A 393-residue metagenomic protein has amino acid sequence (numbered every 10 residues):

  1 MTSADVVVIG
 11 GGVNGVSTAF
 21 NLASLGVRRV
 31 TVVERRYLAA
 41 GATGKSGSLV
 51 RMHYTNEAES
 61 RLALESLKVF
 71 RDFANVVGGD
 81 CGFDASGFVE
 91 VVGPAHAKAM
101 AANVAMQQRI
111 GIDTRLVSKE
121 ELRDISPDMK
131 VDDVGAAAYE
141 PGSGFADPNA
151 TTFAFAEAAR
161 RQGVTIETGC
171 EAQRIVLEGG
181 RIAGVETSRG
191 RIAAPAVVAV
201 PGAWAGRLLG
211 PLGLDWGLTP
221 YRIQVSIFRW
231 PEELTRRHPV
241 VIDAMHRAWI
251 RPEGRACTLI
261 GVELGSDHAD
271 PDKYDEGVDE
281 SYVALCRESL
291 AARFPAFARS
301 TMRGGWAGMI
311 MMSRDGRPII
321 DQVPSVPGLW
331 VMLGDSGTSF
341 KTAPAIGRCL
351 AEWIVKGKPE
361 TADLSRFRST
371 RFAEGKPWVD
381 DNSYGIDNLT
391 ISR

Functional and structural regions predicted by a protein language model:
M1-N14, T31: Beta1/beta-strand and adjacent pyrophosphate-binding region of the FAD-binding site in flavoprotein oxidoreductases
A23-T43: Glycine-rich FAD pyrophosphate-binding loop
S48-I125, R247-W249, L290: Dinucleotide-binding Rossmann-like beta1-alpha1 core, especially the glycine-rich loop that anchors the ADP
R61-L64, E90-A99, Y139-E157, D275-Y282: Short beta-strand to alpha-helix junction loop
P141-P195: Helical element adjacent to the flavin cofactor pocket in flavoenzyme catalytic cores
R191-R237: Central helical "cap/lid" subdomain
D215-G217, W230-L329: Active-site lid/adjacent beta-loop-alpha segment flanking the redox-cofactor pocket in flavoenzymes
E288-R393: C-terminal catalytic lobe of FAD-dependent flavoproteins
